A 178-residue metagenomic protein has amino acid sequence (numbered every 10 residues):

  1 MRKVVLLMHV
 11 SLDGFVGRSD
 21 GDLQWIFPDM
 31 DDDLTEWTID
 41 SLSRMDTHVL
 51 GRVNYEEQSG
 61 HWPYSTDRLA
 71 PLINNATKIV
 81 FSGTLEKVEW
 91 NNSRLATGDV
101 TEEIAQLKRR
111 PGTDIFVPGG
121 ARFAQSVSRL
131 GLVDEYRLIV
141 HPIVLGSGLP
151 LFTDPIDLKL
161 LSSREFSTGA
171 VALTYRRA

Functional and structural regions predicted by a protein language model:
M1-A178: Enzymes that bind and transform nitrogen-containing heteroaromatic metabolites
